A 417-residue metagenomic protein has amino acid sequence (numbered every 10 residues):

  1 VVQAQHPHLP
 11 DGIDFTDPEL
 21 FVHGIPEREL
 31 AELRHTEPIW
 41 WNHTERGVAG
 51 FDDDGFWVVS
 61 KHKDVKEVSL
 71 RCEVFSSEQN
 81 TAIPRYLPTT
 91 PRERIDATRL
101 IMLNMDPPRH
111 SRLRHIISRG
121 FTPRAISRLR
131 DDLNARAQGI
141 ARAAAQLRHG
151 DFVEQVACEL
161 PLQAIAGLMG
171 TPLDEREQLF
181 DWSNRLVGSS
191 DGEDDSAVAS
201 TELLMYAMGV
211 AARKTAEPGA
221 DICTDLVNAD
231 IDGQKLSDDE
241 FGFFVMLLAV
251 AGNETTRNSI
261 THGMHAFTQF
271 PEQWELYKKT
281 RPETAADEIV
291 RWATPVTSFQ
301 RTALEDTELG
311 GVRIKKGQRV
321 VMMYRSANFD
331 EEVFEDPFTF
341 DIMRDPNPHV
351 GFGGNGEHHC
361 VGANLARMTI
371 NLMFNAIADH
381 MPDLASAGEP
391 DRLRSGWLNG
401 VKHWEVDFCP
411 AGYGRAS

Functional and structural regions predicted by a protein language model:
V1-S417: Cytochrome P450
